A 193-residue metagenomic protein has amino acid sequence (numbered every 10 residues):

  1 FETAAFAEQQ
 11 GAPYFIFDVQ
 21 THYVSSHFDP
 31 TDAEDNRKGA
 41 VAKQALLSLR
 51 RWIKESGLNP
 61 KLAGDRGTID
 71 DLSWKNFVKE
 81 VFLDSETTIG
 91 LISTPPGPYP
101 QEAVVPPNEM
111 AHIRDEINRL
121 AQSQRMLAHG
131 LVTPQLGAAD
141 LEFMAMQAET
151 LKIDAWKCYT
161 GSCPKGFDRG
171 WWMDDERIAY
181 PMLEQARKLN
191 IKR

Functional and structural regions predicted by a protein language model:
F1-S93, Y99-V105: An N-terminally biased module of ancient metal coordination in phosphate/nucleic-acid-related enzymes
T94-R193: Active-site gating/metal-coordination segments in enzymes
